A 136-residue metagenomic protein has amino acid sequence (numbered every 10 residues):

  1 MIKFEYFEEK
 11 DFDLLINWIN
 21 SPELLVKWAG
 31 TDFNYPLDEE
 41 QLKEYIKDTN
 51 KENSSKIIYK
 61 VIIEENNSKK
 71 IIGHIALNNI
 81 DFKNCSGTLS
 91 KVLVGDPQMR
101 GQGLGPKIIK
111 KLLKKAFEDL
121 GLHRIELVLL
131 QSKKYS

Functional and structural regions predicted by a protein language model:
I2-N17: A short beta-loop-alpha structural element at the N-terminal edge of CoA-dependent acyl/N-acetyltransferase catalytic
Y6-E9, E23, T31-Q98, K115: Acetyl-CoA-dependent GNAT
L14-N17, Q41-Y45, K107, K111: Alpha-helical elements of Rossmann-like donor-binding domains used by nucleotide-donor carbohydrate transfer enzymes
G95-Q98, Q102, Q131-S132: Active-site acidic-Proline motif in GNAT/NAT acetyltransferases
G101-K115: Conserved acetyl-CoA-binding loop-helix of GNAT-fold acetyltransferases
A116-L120: Hydrophobic pocket-lining residues that define ligand/cofactor binding sites across diverse proteins
H123: Short acidic/polar active-site loop segments enriched in Thr and Asp
L127-S136: Conserved beta-strand-loop-alpha-helix junction that forms the acyl-donor binding cleft
